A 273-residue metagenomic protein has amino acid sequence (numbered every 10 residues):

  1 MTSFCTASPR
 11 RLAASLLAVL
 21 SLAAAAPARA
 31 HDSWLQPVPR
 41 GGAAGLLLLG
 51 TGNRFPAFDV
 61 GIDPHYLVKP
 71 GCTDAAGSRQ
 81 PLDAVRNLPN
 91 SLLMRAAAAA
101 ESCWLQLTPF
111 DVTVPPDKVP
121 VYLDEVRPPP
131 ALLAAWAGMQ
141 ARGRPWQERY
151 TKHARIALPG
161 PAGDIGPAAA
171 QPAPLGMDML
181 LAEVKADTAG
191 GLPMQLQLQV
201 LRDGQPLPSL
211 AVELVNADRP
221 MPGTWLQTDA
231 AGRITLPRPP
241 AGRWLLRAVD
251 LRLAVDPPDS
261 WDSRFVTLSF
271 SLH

Functional and structural regions predicted by a protein language model:
M1-S8: N-terminal secretory signal peptides that target proteins for export/translocation
A13-A23: Bacterial N-terminal signal peptides
A25-P27: N-terminal signal peptide c-region/cleavage motif recognized by signal peptidases
A30-A44, V126-L196, L201-L207, D218-P220 (+1 more regions): Beta-strand-rich domain onsets/edges
T51-L92: N-terminal, post-signal-peptide region of Sec/Tat-exported proteins
V68-G77, A211-L226: Short amphipathic beta-strand segments in non-cytosolic proteins
L88-L92, T228-G242: Glycine-centered loop-to-beta-strand initiation motif
T108-K118, R252-P257: Short acidic/polar inter-strand loop motif in beta-rich domains
